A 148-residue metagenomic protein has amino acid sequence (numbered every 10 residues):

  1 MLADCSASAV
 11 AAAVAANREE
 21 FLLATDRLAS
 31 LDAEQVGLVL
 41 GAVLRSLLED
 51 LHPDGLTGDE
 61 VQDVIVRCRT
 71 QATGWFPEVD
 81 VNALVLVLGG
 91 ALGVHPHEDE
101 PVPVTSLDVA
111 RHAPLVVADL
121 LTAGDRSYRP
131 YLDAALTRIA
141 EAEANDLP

Functional and structural regions predicted by a protein language model:
M1-C5: Generic helix N-cap/helix-start motif at coil->alpha-helix transitions
A7-A11, V117-A118: Amphipathic alpha-helical repeat scaffolds
A12, A16-G55: N-terminal interaction modules that seed assembly of large macromolecular complexes
V14-S30, I65-R69, V87-P101: Short amphipathic alpha-helical segments and their helix-coil junctions
F21-A33, D54, G58, D99-S106 (+1 more regions): Alpha-helical rod/repeat scaffolding segments in eukaryotic adaptors/tethers and long-chain four-helix cytokines
H52-V66: Helix-rich alpha-solenoid scaffolding regions
R69-L121: Amphipathic protein-protein interaction modules
A118-P148: Glycine-rich, aromatic-bearing surface loops/beta-hairpins
